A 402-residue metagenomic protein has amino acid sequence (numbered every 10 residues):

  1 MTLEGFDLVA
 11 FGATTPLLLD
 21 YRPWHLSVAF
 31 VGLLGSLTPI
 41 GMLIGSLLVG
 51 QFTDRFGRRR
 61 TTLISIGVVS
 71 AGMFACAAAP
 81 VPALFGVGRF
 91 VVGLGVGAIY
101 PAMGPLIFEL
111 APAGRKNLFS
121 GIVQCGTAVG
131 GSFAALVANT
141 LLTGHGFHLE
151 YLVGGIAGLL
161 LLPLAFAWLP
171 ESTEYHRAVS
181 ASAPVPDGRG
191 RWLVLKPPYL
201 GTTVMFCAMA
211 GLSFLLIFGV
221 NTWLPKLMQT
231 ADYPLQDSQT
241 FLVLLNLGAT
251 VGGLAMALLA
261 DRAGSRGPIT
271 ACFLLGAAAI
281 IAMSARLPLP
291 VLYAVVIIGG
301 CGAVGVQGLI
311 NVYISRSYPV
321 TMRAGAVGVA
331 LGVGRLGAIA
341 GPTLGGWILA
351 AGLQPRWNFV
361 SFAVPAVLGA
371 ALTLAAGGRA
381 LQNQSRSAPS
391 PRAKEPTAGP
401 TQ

Functional and structural regions predicted by a protein language model:
G12, P198-G253: Extracytoplasmic gate region of multi-pass secondary transporters
G12-I44, D237: Extracellular/periplasmic helix-loop-helix junction of adjacent transmembrane segments in MFS-like secondary
I44-P80: Conserved MFS/SLC helix-loop-helix module at the cytosolic interface between two early adjacent transmembrane helices
G57, A78-L84, P112, G264 (+1 more regions): Helix-breaking motifs and short loop linkers at transmembrane-helix boundaries and internal kinks in secondary membrane
V68, G72, A83-V91, P290-I298: Paired small-residue
G88-C125: Cytoplasmic helix-loop-helix junction between adjacent transmembrane helices in 12-TM secondary transporters
V123-A167: Helix-loop-helix hairpin linking two adjacent transmembrane segments in secondary transporters
A260-I310: C-terminal transmembrane helical hairpin of 12-TM major facilitator-type secondary transporters
